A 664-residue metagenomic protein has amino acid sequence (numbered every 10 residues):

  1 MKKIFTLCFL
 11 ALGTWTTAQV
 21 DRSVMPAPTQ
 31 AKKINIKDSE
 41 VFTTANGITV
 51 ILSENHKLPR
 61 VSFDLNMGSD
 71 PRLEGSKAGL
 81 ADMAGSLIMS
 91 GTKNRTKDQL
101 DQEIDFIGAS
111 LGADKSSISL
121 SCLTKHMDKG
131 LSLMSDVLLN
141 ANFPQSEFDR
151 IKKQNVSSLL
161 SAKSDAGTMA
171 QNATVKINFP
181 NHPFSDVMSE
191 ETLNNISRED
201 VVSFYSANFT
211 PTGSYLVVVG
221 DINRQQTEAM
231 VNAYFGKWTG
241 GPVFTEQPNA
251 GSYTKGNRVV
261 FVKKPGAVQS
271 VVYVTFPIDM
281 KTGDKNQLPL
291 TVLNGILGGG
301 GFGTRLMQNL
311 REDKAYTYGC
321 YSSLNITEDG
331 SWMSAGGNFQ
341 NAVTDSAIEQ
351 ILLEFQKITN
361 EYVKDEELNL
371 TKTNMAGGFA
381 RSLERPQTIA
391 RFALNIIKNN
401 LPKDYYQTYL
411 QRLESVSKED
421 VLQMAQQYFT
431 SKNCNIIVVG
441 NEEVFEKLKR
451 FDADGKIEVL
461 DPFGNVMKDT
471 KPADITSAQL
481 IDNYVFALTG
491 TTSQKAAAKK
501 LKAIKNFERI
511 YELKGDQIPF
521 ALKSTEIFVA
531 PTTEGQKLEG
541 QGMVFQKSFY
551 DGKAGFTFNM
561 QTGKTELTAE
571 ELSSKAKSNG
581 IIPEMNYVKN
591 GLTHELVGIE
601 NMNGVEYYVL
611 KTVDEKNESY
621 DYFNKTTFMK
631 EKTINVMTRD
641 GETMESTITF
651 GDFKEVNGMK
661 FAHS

Functional and structural regions predicted by a protein language model:
Q19-K32, Y215-V217, K372-A478: C-terminal regions of mature proteins
V20-A27, Y215-M280, G440, K449-T470: An aromatic/glycine/proline-enriched structural segment found at the starts of mature extracellular/organellar domains
V20-R22, P26-A27, D101-F204, L353 (+4 more regions): Acidic/histidine-enriched segments that form metal/cofactor-coordinating and catalytic pocket/exosite environments
S23-F42, K176-S214, P242, E246-G251 (+3 more regions): Histidine-acidic residue clusters that define the catalytic metal-binding segment of zinc metallopeptidase domains
S62-T124, S164, P183-V187, G300-Y318 (+1 more regions): M16/MPP (pitrilysin/insulinase) zinc-metallopeptidase core fold and M16-derived inactive scaffolds
G91-N94, C122-K152, K281, G300-G301 (+3 more regions): M16/insulysin-pitrilysin zinc metalloprotease superfamily fold
D482-G563, L592-N601: N-terminal mature ectodomain segment of secretory-pathway/periplasmic proteins
E539-V544, N603-S664: Gly/Pro-enriched, hydrophobic low-complexity segments that function as extracytoplasmic propeptides/linkers
